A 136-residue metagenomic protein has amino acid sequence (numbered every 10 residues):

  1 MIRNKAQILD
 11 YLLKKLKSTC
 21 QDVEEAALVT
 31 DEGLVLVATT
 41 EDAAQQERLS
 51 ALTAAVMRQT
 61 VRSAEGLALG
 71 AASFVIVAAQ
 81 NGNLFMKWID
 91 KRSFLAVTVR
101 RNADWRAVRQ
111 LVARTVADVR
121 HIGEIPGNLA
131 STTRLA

Functional and structural regions predicted by a protein language model:
M1-V23, E32-A136: Acidic, low-complexity cytosolic segments
